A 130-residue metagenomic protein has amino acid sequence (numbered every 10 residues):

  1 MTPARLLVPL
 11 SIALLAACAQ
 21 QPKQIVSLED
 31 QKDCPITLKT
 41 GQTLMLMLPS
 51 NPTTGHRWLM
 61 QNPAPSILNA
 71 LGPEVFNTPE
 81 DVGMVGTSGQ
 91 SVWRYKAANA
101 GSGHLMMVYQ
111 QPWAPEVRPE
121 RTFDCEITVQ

Functional and structural regions predicted by a protein language model:
M1-V8: Bacterial N-terminal signal peptides that target proteins for export
L15-A17: C-terminal motif of bacterial Sec signal peptides marking the signal peptidase cleavage site
A19-M45, N51, I127: N-terminal edge beta-strand
T54, N62-E80: Short, solvent-exposed loop/linker segments at beta-strand-coil boundaries, enriched for Pro/Gly and Ser/Thr
V85-V92: Aromatic sugar-binding surface patches on proteins that engage polysaccharides or sugar-phosphate polymers
Y95-G103: Glycine-centered tight-turn and secondary-structure capping sites
Q111-V117: Short acidic/polar inter-strand loop motif in beta-rich domains
R118, F123-T128: C-terminal edge beta-strand
